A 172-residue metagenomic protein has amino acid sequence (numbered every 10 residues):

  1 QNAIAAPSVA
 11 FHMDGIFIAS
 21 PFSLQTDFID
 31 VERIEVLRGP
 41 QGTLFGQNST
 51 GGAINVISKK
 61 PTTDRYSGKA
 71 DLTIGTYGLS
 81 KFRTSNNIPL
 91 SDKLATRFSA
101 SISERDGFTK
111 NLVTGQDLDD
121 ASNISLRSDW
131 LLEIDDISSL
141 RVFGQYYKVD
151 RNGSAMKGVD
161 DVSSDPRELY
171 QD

Functional and structural regions predicted by a protein language model:
Q1, G75-Y77, S103-G107, Y147-G153 (+1 more regions): Structural signature of outer-membrane beta-barrel domains
Q1-A6, I54, A95, S139 (+1 more regions): Short intrinsically disordered, low-complexity coil segments enriched in acidic
N2, Q25-T26, G46, K60 (+1 more regions): Short secondary-structure boundary/capping segments
N2-A3, S8-P40: Short acidic/polar hinge/loop motifs at secondary-structure boundaries that mediate gating or recognition
P7-S8, S20, I29-E32, T43-N111 (+1 more regions): Outer-membrane beta-barrel translocator/receptor signature
D14-I16, G39, K59, S101 (+1 more regions): Beta-hairpin (beta-strand-turn-beta-strand) motif
G15, I74, I88, W130-E133: Residue-level signature of outer-membrane beta-barrel architecture
G115, D120-D172: Outer-membrane beta-barrel domain signature, strongest for Gram-negative TonB-dependent receptors and also present
